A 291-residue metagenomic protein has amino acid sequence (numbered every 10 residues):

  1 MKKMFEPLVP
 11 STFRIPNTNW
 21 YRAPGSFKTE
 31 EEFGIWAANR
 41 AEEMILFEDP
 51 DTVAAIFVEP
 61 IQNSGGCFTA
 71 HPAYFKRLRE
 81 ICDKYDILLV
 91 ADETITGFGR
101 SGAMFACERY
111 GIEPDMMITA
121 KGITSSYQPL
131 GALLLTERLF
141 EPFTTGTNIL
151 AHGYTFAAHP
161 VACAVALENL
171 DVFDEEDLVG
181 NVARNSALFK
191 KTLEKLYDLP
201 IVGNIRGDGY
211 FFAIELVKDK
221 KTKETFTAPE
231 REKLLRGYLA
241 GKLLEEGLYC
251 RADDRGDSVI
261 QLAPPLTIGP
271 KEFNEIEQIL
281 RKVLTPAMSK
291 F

Functional and structural regions predicted by a protein language model:
M1-F291: Conserved N-terminal phosphate-binding loop of PLP-dependent enzymes in the Aspartate aminotransferase
